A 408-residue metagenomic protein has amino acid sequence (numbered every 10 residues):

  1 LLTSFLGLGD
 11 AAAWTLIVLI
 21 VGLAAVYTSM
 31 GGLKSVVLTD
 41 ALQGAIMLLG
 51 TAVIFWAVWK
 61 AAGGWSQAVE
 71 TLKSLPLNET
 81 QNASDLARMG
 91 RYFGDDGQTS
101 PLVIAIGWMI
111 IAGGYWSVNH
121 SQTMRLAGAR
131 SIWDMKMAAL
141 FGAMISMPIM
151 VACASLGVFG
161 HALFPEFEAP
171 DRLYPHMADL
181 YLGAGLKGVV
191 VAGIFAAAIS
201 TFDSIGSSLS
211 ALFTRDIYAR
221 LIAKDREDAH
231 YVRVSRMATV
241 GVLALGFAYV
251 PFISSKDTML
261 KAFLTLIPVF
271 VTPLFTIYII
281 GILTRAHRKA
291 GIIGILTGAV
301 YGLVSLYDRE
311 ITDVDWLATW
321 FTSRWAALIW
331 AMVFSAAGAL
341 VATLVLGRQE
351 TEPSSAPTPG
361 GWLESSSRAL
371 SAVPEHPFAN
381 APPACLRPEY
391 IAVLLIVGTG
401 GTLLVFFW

Functional and structural regions predicted by a protein language model:
L1-W408: Membrane-embedded helix-loop-helix hairpins and adjacent transmembrane boundary segments in multi-pass transporters
